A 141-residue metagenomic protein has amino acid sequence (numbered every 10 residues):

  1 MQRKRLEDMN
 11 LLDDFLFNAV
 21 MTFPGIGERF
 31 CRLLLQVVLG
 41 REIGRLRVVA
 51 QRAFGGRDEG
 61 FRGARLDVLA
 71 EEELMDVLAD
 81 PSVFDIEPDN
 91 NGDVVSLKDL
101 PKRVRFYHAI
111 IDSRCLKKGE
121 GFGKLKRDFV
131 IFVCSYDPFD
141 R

Functional and structural regions predicted by a protein language model:
M1-R141: Elongated, amphipathic alpha-helical interaction scaffolds
